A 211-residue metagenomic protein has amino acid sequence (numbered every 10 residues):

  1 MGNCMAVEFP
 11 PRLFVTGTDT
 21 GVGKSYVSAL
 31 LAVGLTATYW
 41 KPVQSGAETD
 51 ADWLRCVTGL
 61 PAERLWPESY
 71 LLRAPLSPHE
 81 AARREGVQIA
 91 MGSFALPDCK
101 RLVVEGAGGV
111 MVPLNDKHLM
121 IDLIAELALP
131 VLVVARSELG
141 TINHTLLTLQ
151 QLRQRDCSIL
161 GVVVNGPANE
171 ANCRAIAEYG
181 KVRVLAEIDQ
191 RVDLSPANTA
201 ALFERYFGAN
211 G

Functional and structural regions predicted by a protein language model:
M1-V15: Extreme N-terminal, non-catalytic leader segments that precede Walker-type/kinase nucleotide-binding cores
V7-P10, L149-G211: C-terminal lobe/tail of nucleotide-utilizing enzymes
F9-R12, Y26-Q88, S93-L96, K100: N-terminal phosphate/diphosphate-binding loop that engages ATP/GTP or pyrophosphate donors across diverse enzyme folds
V22-G23: Conserved glycine(s) of the Walker
W40-V43, L132-A135, L160-G166: Short internal beta-strands
T58, L127, Y179-V182: Short, structured coil segments at secondary-structure junctions
F94-N115: Switch II (G3) loop of P-loop NTPases
N115-E138: Inter-motif core of Ras-like GTPase G domains
